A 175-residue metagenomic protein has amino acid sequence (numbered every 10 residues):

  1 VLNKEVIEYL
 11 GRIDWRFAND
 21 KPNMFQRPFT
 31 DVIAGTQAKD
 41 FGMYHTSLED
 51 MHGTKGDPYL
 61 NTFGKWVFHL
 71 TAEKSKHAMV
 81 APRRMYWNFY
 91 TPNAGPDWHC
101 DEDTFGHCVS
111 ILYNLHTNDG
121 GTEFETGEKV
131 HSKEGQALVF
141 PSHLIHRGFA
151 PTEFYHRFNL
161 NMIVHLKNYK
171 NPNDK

Functional and structural regions predicted by a protein language model:
V1-A78: Non-heme Fe(II)/2-oxoglutarate
D50-K175: Catalytic core of non-heme Fe(II) oxygenases with the double-stranded beta-helix
